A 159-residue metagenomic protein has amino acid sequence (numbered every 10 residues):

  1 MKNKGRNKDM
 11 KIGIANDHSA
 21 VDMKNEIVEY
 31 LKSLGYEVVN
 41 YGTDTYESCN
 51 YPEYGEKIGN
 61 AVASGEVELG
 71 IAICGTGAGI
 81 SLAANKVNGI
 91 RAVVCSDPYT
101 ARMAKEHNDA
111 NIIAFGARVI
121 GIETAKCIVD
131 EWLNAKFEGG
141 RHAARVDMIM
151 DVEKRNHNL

Functional and structural regions predicted by a protein language model:
M1-D9: Short, Lys/Arg-enriched N-terminal segments with co-localized hydrophobic residues within the first ~10-30 amino acids
N7, A63-E66, N85, K105-H107 (+1 more regions): Solvent-exposed alpha-helices and their adjacent loops that cap or buttress functional pockets in soluble metabolic
M10, I14-S33: Glycine-rich phosphate/diphosphate-binding loop of Rossmann-like nucleotide-binding domains
G13-A15, S19-A20, P98-L159: C-terminal binding/interaction regions
E37-S48: A short beta-strand-loop structural module common to alpha/beta enzyme folds
Y54, I58-V94: Helix-adjacent hinge/juxtasegments
